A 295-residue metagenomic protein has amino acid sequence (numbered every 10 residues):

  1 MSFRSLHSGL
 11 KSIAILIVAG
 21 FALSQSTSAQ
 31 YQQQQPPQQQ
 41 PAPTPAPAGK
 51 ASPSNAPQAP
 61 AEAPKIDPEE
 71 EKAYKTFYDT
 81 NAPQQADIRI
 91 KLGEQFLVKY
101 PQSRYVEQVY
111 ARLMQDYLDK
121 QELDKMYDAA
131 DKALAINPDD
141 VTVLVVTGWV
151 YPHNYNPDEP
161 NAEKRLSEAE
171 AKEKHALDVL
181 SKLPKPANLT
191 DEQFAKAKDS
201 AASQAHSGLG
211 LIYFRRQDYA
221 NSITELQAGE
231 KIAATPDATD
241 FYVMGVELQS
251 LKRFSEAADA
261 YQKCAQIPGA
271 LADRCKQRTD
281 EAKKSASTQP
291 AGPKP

Functional and structural regions predicted by a protein language model:
T27-V109, G292-P295: N-terminal leader/linker segments that initiate helical-solenoid repeat arrays
E69, A73-T76, Y110, L144-T147 (+4 more regions): TPR repeat positional signature
T80-A82, Y117-Q121, G148, P152-P160 (+3 more regions): Short coil/turn linking the two alpha-helices of tandem helical-hairpin repeats
K99-V106, A135-V141, P160, S181-S200 (+2 more regions): Short solvent-exposed coil/turn linkers within tandem alpha-helical repeat scaffolds
Q115, W149, H153-N156, L211 (+2 more regions): Residue-level recognition of tetratricopeptide repeat
P186-N188, D199-R215, T224, S250 (+1 more regions): Terminal, low-structured helical/coil segments at or just beyond the last alpha-helical repeat
